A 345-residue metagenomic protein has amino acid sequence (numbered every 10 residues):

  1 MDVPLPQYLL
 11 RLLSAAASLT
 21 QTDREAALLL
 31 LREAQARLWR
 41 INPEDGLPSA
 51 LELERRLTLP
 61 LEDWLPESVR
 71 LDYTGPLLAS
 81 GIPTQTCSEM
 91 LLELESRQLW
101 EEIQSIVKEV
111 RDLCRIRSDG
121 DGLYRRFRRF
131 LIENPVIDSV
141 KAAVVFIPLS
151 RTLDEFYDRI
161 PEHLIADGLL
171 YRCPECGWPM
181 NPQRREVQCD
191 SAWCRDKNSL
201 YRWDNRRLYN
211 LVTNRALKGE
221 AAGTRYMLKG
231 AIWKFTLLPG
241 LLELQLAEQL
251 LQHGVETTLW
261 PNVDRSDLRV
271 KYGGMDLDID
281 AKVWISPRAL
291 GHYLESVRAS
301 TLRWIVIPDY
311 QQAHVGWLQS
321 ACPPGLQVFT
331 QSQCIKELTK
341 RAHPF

Functional and structural regions predicted by a protein language model:
M1-V3, L250, L318: Long, compositionally biased intrinsically disordered regions
V3-A216: Nuclease-adjacent, charged terminal/linker segments that flank catalytic cores
T58, K282-F329: Catalytic cores of nucleic-acid endonucleases
N198-R202, K229-G230, A289-H292: A short, polar/proline- and glycine-enriched secondary-structure boundary/capping micro-motif
L211-N262: Acidic-basic catalytic patches of nuclease active cores, encompassing PD-(D/E)XK and other metal-cofactor nuclease
P261-K271: Short, compositionally biased "basic patch" segments
R269-D278, S286-P287: Active-site beta-strand-loop-beta-strand hairpin of nuclease catalytic cores that positions key catalytic residues
F329-F345: C-terminal helix of von Willebrand factor
